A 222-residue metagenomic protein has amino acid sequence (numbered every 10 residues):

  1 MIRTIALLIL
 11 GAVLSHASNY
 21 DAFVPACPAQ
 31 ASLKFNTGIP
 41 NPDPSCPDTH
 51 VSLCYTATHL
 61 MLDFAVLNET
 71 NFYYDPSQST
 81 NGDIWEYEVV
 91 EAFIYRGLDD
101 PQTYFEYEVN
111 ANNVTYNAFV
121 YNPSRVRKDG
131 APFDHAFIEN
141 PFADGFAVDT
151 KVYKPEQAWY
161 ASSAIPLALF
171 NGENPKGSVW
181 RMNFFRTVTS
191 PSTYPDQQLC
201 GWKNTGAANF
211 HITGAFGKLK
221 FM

Functional and structural regions predicted by a protein language model:
M1-H16: Fungal secretory targeting signals
S15-M222: Structural preference for beta-rich elements and adjacent junctions enriched in aromatics
